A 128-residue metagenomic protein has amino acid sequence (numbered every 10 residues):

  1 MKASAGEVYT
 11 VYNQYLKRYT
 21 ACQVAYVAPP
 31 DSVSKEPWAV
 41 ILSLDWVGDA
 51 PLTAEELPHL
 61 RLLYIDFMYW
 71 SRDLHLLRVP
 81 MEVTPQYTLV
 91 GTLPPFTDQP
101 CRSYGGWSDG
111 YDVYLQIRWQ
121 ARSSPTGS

Functional and structural regions predicted by a protein language model:
M1-N13: Short coil-to-beta transition motif at edge beta-strands of beta-rich domains
A5-G6, R18-Y19, P37-W38: Short, surface-exposed beta-edge/turn micro-motifs
Q14, V27, W46-D49: Generic structural motif
Q14-L16, V33: A generic structural signal for short, solvent-exposed coil/turn residues that cap or connect secondary-structure
K17-P29: Short beta-strand-centered aromatic/proline hotspots
P30-S43: Short, solvent-exposed secondary-structure boundary/capping segments
D45-S128: Intrinsically disordered, low-complexity, charged/polar segments
